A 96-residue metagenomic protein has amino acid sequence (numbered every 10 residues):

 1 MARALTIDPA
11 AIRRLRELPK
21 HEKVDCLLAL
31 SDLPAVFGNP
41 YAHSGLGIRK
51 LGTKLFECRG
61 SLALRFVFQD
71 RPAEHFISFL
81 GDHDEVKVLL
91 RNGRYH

Functional and structural regions predicted by a protein language model:
M1-S31: Arg/Lys-rich, positively charged N-terminal/basic patches that mediate binding to nucleic acids
A2-A4, R13-R16, F56-H96: Enriched for short, Lys/Arg-rich terminal
L5, L27, A42-G45, L80: Non-catalytic, surface-exposed connector residues within folded enzymatic/regulatory domains
P19-E22, Y41, F79: Flexible interhelical turns and helix-capping residues at alpha-helix boundaries within structured domains
L27, G38-N39, G93-H96: Intrinsically disordered, low-complexity, repeat-rich regions that form long N- or C-terminal tails or large
D32-R59: A short, surface-exposed loop/turn module that caps and links secondary-structure elements
